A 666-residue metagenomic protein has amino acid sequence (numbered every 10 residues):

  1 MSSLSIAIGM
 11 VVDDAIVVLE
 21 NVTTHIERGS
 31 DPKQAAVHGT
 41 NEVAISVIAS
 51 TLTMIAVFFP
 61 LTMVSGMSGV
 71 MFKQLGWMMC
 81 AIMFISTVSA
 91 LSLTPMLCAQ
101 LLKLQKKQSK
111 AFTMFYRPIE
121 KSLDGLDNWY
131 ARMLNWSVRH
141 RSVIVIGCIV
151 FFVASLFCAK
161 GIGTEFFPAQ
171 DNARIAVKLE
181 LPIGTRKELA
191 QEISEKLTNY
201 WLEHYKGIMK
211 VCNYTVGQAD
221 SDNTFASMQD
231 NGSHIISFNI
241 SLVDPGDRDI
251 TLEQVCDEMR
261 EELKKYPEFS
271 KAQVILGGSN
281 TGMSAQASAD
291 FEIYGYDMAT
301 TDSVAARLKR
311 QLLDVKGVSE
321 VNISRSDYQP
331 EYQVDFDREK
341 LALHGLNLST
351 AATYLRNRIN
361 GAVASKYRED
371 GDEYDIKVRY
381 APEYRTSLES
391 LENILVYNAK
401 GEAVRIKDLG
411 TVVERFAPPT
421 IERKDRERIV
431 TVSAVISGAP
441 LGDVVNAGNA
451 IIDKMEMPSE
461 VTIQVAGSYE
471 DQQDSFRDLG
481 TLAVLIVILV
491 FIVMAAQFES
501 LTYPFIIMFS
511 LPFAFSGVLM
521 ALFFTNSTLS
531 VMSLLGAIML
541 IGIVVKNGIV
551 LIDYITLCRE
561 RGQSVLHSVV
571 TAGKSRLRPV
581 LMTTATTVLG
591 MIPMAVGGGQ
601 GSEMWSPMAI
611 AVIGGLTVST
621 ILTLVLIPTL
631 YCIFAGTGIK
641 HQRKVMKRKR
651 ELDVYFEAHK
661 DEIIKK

Functional and structural regions predicted by a protein language model:
M1-T24, D31, M63, A81 (+6 more regions): Hydrophobic transmembrane alpha-helices and their membrane-interface caps in long multi-pass transport proteins
I8-V22, V43-M63, V70-Y116, F238 (+5 more regions): Transmembrane alpha-helices and their membrane-interface boundaries in multi-pass membrane transporters and channels
L19, D302, K309-I486, V490-F498 (+1 more regions): Extracytoplasmic/periplasmic membrane-proximal domains and adjacent transmembrane bundles of envelope biogenesis
A36-I48, S68-C80, L126-R141, G163 (+12 more regions): Alpha-helical membrane-interface segments at transmembrane helix boundaries
V43, M114-F167, D257, F291 (+1 more regions): Signature of alpha-helical transmembrane segments and their immediate interfacial
T62-M71, V143, I149-T185, F225 (+3 more regions): Transmembrane helices with small-residue packing motifs
L97-S109, F166-R174, Q229-N239, S270-S288 (+4 more regions): Flexible hinge/switch segments at interdomain interfaces of large molecular machines
L189-S284, E339-G361: Solvent-exposed, membrane-proximal periplasmic/extracellular interface segments of envelope transport and secretion
